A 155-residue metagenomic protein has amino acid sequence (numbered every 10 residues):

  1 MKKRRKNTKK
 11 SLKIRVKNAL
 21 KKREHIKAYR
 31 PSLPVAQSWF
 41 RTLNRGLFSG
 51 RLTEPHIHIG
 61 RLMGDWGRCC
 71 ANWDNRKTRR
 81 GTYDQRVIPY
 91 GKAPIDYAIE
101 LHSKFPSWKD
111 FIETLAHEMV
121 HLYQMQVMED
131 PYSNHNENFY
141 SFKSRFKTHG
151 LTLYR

Functional and structural regions predicted by a protein language model:
M1-E113, L122-R155: Active-site-proximal or metal-binding-adjacent scaffold patches in catalytic folds
E118: Walker B catalytic acidic pair
